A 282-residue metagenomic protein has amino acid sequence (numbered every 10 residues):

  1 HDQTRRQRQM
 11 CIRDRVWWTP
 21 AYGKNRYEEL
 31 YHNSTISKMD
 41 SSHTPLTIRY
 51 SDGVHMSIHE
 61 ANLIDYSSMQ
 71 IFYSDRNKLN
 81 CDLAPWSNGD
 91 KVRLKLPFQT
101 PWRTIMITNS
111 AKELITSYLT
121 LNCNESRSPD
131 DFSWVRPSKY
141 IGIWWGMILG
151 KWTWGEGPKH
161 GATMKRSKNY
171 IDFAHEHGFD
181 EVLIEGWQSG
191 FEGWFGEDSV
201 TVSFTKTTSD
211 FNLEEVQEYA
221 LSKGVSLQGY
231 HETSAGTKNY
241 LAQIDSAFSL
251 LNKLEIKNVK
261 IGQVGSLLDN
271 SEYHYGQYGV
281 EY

Functional and structural regions predicted by a protein language model:
D2-I12: Single conserved hydrophobic/aromatic residue that forms the stacking wall/gate of nucleotide- or nucleobase-binding
Q7, R166-Y170, A247: Short, hydrophobic/aromatic alpha-helical segments in well-folded domains
T19-S222: Conserved structural scaffold segments of CAZyme catalytic domains across common CAZy folds
E185-Y282: Aromatic- and carboxylate-enriched substrate-binding clefts and catalytic-loop regions of carbohydrate-active enzymes
